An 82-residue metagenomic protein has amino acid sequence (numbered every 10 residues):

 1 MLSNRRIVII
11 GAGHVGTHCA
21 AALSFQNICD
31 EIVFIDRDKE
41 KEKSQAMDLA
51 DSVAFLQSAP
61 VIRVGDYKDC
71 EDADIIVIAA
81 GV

Functional and structural regions predicted by a protein language model:
A12-G13: Glycine-rich Rossmann-fold phosphate-binding loop(s) that bind the pyrophosphate of adenine dinucleotide cofactors
G16-T17: N-terminal Rossmann-fold NAD(P) dinucleotide-binding loop
L23: Aromatic pocket-lining residues of Rossmann-like dinucleotide-binding sites
E31, I35-D72: Conserved N-terminal Rossmann-fold NAD(P) cofactor-binding segment
D74-V77: N-terminal Rossmann-like NAD(P) cofactor-binding module of classical short-chain dehydrogenase/reductase
A80-V82: Conserved NAD(P)H cofactor-binding loop of Rossmann-fold oxidoreductase domains
